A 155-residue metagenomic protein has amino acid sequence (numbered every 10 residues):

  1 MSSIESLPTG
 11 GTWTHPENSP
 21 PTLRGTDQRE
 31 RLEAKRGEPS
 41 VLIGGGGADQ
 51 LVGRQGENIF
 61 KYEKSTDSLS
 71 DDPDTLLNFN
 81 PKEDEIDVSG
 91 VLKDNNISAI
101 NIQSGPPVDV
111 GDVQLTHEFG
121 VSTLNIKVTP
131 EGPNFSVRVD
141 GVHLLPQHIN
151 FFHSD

Functional and structural regions predicted by a protein language model:
M1-T12, P20-P21, V108-D155: Low-complexity acidic/polar repeat-biased segments
P20-R24, Q28-N101: Acidic, glycine-rich calcium-binding repeat modules characteristic of RTX/beta-roll and related beta-solenoid repeat
I102-P106: An exposed tryptophan-centered "aromatic clamp" motif
